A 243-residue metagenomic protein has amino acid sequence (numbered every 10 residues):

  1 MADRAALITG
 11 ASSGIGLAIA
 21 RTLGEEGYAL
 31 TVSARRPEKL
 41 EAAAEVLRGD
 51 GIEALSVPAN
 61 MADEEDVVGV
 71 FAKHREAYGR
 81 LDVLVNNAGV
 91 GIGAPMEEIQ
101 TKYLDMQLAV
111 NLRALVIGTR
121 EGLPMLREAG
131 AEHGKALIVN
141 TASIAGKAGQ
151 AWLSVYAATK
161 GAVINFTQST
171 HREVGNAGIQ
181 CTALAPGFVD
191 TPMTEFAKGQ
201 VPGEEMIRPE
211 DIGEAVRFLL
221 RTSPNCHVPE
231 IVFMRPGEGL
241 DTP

Functional and structural regions predicted by a protein language model:
S12-S13: Conserved glycine-rich cofactor-binding loop
P37-E38, P58-G69, T101: The beta1-alpha1 cofactor-binding region of Rossmann-like NAD(H)/NADP(H)-dependent oxidoreductases
P95-M96, Q100-L108: Substrate-binding pocket helix/loop in short-chain dehydrogenase/reductase
T119, T159: Active-site helix of classical SDR
P124, H171-E173: Alpha-helical segment proximal to the catalytic Tyr-Lys
S143: Residue(s) in the substrate-gating loop at a strand-loop-helix junction that position the organic substrate next
N176, A183-L184, Q200-L240: C-terminal helical subdomain
